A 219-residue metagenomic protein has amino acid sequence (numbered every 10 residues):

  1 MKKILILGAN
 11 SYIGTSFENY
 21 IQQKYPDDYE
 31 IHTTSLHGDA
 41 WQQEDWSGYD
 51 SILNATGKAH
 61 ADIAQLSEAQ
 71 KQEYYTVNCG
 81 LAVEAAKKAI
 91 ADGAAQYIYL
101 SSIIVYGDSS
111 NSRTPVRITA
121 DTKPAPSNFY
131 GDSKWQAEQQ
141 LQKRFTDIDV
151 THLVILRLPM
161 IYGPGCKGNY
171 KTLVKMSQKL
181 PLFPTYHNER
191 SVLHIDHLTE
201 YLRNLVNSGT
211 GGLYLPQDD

Functional and structural regions predicted by a protein language model:
K3-Q23: N-terminal Rossmann NAD(P)H-binding glycine-rich loop of SDR-like oxidoreductase domains
D39-A91, Y106-D108: NAD(P)H-binding glycine-rich loop region in Rossmannoid oxidoreductase-like domains and their noncatalytic homologs
E68-Q72, T76, N111-I161, L182: Catalytic helix-loop patch of NAD(P)-dependent Rossmann-fold dehydrogenases
Y75-A82, I98, S133-K134, S191: Short alpha-helix in the Rossmann-fold core of NAD(P)-dependent oxidoreductases
V83-F129: Conserved Rossmann-fold NAD(P)-dependent oxidoreductase catalytic core, especially the SDR/UDP-sugar
W135, D149, I161-T172, L205-Y214 (+1 more regions): Glycine/proline-rich active-site loop of Rossmann-fold NAD(P)-dependent oxidoreductases
P159-C166, T185-I195: Glycine-rich "substrate-gating" loop/helix at the edge of Rossmann-like oxidoreductase active sites
T172-L193, L215-Q217: A conserved pocket-lining segment of Rossmann-fold NAD(P)-dependent short-chain dehydrogenase/reductase
